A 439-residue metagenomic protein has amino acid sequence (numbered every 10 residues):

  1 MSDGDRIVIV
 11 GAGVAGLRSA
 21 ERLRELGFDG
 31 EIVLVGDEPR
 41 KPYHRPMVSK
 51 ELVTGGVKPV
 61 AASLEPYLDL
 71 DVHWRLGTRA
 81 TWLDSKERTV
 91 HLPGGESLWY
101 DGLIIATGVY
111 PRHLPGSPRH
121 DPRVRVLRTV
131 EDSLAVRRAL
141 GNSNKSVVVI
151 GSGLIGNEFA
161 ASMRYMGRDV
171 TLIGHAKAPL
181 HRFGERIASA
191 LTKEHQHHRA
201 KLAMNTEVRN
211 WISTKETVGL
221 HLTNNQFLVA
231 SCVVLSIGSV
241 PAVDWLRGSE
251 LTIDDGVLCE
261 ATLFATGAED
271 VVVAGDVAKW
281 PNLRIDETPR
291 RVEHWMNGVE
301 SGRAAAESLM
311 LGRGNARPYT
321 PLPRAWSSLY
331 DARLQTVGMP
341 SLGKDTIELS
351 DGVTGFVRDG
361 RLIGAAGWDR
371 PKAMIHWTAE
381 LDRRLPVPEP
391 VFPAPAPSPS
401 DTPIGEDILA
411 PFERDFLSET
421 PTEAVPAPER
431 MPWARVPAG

Functional and structural regions predicted by a protein language model:
S2-H73, A160-F183: Beta1-alpha1 glycine-rich phosphate/pyrophosphate-binding loop at the start of Rossmann-like nucleotide-binding domains
S2-R6, K279-I375, M431-A438: Mid-to-C-terminal Rossmann-like scaffold of FAD/NAD(P)H-dependent oxidoreductases
R6, Q226-T252, Y330-P421: C-terminal catalytic lobe of FAD-dependent flavoproteins
V14-L17, P39, V109-P111, E131 (+4 more regions): Residue-level detector of alpha-helix initiation sites
D29-E31, D71-L92, S97-L98, Y165-A261 (+1 more regions): A Rossmann-like FAD-binding core segment of flavoenzymes
T107-M166: Glycine-rich dinucleotide-binding loop and its adjacent helix/turn
P111, E260-V272, M339-V353: FAD-binding beta-loop-beta segment adjacent to the flavin cofactor pocket
H120-N144, G219-H221, F227-N297, S301-A304: FAD-site-proximal beta/loop scaffold in flavoenzymes
